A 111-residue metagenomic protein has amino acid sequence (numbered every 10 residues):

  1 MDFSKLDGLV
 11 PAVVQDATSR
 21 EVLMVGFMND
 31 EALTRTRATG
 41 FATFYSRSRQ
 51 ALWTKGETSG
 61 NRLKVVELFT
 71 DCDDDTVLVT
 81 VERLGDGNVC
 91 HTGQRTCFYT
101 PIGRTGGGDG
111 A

Functional and structural regions predicted by a protein language model:
M1-L9, V14-L23, M28-A111: C-terminal binding/interaction regions
